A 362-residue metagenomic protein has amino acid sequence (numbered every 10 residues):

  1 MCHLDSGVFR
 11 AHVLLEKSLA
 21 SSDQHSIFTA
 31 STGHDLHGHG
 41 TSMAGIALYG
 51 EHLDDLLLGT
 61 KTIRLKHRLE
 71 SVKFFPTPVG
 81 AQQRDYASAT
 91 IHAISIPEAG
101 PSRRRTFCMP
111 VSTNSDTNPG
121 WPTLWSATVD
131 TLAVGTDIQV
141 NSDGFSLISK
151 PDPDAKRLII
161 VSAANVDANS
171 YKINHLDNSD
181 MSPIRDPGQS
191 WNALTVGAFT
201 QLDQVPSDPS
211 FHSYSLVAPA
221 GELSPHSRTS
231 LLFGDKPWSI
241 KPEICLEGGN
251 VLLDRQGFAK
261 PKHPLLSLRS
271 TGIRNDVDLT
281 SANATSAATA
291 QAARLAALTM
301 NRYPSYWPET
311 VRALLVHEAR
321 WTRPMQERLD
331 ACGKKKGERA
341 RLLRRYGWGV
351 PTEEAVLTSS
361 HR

Functional and structural regions predicted by a protein language model:
M1-D23, A30-D85, S102, T106-F107 (+8 more regions): Subtilisin-like serine protease catalytic core
C2, S6-I27, A198-V217, G221-T289: Catalytic-core environment of secreted peptidases
K17-Q24, A89, L124-L132, K262-L265 (+1 more regions): Amphipathic alpha-helical scaffolding segments
H39-M43, A287-A292: Catalytic-loop motifs flanking and including active-site residues across diverse enzymes
F75-S190, D203, V277-N283, A287-T289: Substrate-binding/access-modulating region of protease and related hydrolase catalytic domains
A155, N165-N169, L176-N178, H212-S215 (+3 more regions): Long, K/E/R/D-enriched contiguous segments that form extended
D278, N301-R362: C-terminal subdomain of the subtilisin-like protease fold in secreted/lumenal serine endopeptidases
A288-R302: Short, small-residue alpha-helix embedded
